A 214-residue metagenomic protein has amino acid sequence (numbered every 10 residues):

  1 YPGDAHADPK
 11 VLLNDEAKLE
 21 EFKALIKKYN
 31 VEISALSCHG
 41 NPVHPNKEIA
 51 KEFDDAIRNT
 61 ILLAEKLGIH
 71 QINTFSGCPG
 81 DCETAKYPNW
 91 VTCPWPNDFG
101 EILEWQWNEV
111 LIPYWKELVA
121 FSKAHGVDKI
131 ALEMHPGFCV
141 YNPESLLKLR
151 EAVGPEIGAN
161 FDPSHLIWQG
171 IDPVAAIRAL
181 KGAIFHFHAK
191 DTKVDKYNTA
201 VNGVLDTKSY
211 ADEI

Functional and structural regions predicted by a protein language model:
Y1-D4, C38-N41, G77-P79, E133-G137 (+2 more regions): Active-site beta-loop-alpha junctions enriched in small/polar residues
Y1-K23, S76-E83: Glycine-rich, proline-tolerant flexible connector loops at the mouths of alpha/beta enzymes
Y1-P2, E32-A35, I72-T74: Short, well-structured secondary-structure segments
A5-D15, N108, P143-L147, L166-I214: Gly/Pro-rich active-site loop or hairpin
L25-Y29, P42-G158: Active-site acidic/histidine proton-transfer and metal-coordination neighborhood in alpha/beta enzyme cores
A35-S37, N73, A131, F185-H188: Conserved beta-strand positions in the central sheet of alpha/beta enzyme cores
I157-N160, A179: Primarily recognizes the serine-hydrolase "nucleophile elbow" in alpha/beta-hydrolase and SGNH/GDSL folds
